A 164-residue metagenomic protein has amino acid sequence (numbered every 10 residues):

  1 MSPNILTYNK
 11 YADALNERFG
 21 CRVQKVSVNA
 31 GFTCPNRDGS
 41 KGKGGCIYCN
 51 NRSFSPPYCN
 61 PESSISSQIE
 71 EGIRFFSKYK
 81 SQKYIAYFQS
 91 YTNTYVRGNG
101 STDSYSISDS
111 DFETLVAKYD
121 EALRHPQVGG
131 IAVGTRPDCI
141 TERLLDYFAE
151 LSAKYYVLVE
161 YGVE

Functional and structural regions predicted by a protein language model:
M1-G45, N51-I85: N-terminal [4Fe-4S]-dependent radical SAM core
N36-D38, V96-G98, R143: Short acidic, gly/pro-rich beta-turn/loop elements at beta-sheet edges and active-site/ligand-binding grooves
K41-K43, S101-S104, S110-T114, D146-A149: Short, glycine/charged-enriched secondary-structure capping and boundary segments
C46, A117-Q127: Structural recognition of alpha->loop->beta junctions
R52-I69, F76-D109, L123-I140, Y156-E164: Core AdoMet radical
S66-I73, L115-D120, L145-A149: Generic structural signal for well-ordered alpha-helices, preferentially at hydrophobic/aromatic core positions
A149-V157: Glycine-enriched alpha-helix->loop->beta-strand junction motifs that scaffold or abut catalytic
